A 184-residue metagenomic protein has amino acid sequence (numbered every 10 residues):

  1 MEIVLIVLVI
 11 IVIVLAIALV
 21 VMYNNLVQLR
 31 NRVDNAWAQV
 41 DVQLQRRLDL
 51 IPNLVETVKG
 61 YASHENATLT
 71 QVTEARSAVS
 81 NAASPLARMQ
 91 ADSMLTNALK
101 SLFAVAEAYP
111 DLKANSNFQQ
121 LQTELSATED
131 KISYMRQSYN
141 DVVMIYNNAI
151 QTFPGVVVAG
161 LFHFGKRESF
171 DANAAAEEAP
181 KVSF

Functional and structural regions predicted by a protein language model:
M1-F184: A helix-centric hydrophobic-segment signal that preferentially recognizes long, alpha-helical stretches used
